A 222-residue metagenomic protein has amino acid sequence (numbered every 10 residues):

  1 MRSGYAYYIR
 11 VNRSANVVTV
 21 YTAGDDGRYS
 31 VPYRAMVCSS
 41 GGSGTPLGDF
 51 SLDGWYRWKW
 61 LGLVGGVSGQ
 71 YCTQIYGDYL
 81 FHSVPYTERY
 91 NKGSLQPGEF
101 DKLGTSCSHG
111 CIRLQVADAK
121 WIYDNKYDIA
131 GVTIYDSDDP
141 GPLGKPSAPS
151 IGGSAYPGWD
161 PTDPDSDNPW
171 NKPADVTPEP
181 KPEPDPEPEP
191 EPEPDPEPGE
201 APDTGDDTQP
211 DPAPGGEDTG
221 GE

Functional and structural regions predicted by a protein language model:
M1, Y29-S30, T105, H109-C111 (+1 more regions): Long hydrophobic alpha-helices with heptad-repeat/coiled-coil character
M1-S94: Gly/Pro-biased beta-strand-loop elements
A6, A15, A23, A35 (+7 more regions): A sequence-composition feature that detects small, non-aromatic residues
G41, P97, L103, T208-Q209 (+1 more regions): Exposed boundary/loop context
Y56-D195, D218: Exported/periplasmic cell-wall-interacting domains
E193-E222: Long, low-complexity, intrinsically disordered segments
